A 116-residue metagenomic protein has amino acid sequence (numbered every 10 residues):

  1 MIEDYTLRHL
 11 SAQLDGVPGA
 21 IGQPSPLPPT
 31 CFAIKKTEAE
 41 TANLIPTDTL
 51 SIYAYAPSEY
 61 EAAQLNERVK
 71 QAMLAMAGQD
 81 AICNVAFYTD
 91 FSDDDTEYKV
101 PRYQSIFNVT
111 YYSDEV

Functional and structural regions predicted by a protein language model:
M1-L44, Y60, Q64-E67, Q71 (+2 more regions): Small/polar-rich, solvent-exposed N-terminal microdomains that initiate assembly or binding
M1-R8, T37-T47, F87-V116: Short, charged interaction patches at domain edges and termini
L10, I34, I52, V69 (+2 more regions): Hydrophobic beta-strand residues in large extracellular and virion-surface proteins
V17-P26, L50, P101, Y111-S113: Positively charged, small/polar-rich N-terminal and surface patches that mediate targeting and assembly and bind
L44-S58: Short glycine-rich, basic-tinged beta-strand/loop micro-motifs
P57, L74, Y112: Residue-level marker of positions within ordered structural domains that often coincide with functionally constrained
A81-F87: A short coil-to-beta-strand element that immediately follows conserved catalytic motifs
